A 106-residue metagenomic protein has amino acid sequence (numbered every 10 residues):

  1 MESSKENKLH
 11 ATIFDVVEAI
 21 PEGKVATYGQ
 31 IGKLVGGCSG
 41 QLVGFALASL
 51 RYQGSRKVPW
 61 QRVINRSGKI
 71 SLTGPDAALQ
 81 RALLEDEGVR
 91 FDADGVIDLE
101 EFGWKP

Functional and structural regions predicted by a protein language model:
E2-P106: Nucleic acid-binding interface residues in structured DNA/RNA-binding domains, emphasizing the DNA-engaging scaffolds
